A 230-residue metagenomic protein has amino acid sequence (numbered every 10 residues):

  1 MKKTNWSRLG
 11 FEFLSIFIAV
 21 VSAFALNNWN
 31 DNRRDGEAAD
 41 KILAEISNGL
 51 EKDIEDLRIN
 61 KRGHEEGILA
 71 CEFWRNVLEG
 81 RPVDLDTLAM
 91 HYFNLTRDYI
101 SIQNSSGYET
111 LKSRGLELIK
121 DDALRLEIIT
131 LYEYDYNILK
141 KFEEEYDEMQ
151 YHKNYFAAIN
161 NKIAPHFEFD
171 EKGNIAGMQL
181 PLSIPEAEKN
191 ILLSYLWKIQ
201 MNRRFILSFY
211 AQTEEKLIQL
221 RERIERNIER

Functional and structural regions predicted by a protein language model:
M1-S7, N28-R230: Long, hydrophobic alpha-helical segments that serve as membrane-spanning/inserting helices
E12-A25: Hydrophobic membrane-insertion alpha-helices, especially the h-region of bacterial N-terminal signal peptides
